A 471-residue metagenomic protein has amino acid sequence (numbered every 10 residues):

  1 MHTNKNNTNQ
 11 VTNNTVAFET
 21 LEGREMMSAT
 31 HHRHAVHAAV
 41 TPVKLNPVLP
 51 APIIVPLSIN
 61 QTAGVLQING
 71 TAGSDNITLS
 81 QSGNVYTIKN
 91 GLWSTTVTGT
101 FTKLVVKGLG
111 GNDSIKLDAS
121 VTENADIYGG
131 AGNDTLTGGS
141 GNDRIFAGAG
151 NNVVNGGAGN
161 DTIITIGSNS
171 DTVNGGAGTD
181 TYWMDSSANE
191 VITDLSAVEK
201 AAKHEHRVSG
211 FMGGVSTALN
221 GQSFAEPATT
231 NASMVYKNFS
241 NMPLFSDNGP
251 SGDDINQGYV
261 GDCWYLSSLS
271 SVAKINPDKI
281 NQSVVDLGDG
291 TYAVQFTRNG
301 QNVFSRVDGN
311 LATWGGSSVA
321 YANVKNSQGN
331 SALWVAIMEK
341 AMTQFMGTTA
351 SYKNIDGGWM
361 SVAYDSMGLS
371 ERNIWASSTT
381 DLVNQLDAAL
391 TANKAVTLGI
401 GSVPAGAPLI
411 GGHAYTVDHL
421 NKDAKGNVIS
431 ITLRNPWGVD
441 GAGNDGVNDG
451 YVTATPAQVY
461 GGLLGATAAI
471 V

Functional and structural regions predicted by a protein language model:
M1-I53: Subset of Sec-pathway N-terminal targeting signals
H31-S114: N-terminal segments that cap or nucleate solenoid repeat domains
V55-N90, N169-S209: GD-rich hexapeptide-repeat beta-solenoids
Q61, G70, N90, K107-G108 (+8 more regions): Glycine-centered beta-turn/loop sites at beta-strand termini
Q61-V65, G83, T98-V105, A119-D126 (+4 more regions): Short "repeat-start/strand-capping" segments in structured domains, especially the N-termini of parallel beta-helix
H206-N276, T291-D423, S430-V471: Predominantly the structural core of cysteine protease catalytic domains
